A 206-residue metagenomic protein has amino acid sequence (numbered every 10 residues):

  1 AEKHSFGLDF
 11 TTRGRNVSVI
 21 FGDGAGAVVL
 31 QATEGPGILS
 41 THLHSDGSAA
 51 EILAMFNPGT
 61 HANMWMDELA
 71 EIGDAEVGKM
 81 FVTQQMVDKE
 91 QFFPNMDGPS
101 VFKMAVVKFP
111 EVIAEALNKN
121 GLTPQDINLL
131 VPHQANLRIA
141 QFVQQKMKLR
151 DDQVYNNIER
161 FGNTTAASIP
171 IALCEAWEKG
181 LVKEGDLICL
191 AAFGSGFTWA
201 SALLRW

Functional and structural regions predicted by a protein language model:
A1-F6, V77-M86, I139-D151: Acidic-glycine-rich active-site phosphate/pyrophosphate-binding loop
A1-K3, A32, F193: Cofactor-binding loop segments of dinucleotide-utilizing enzymes, especially the Rossmann-like FAD- and NAD(P)+-binding
A1-K3, S48-I52, L137: Acyl-CoA/ACP chain-elongation machinery
G7-T12, W199-L203: Short acidic, glycine/serine/threonine-rich loops at helix termini
F10-V107, E111, W206: Condensing-enzyme catalytic core mediating Claisen C-C bond formation in acyl metabolism
V101, A116-K119: Short, well-ordered beta-strand elements within core beta-sheets of diverse protein domains
V106, P110-I113, L117, P124-W206: Claisen-condensing/thiolase-fold acyl-transfer catalytic domains that form or cleave C-C bonds in fatty acid
